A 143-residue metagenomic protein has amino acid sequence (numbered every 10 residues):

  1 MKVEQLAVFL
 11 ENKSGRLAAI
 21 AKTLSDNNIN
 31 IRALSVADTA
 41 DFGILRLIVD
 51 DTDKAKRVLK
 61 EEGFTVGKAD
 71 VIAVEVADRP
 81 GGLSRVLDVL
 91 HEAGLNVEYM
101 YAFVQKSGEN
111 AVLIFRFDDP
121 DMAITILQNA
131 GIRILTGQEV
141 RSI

Functional and structural regions predicted by a protein language model:
M1-I143: A conserved regulatory-domain signal marking ACT and ACT-like small-molecule sensing domains and adjacent regulatory
